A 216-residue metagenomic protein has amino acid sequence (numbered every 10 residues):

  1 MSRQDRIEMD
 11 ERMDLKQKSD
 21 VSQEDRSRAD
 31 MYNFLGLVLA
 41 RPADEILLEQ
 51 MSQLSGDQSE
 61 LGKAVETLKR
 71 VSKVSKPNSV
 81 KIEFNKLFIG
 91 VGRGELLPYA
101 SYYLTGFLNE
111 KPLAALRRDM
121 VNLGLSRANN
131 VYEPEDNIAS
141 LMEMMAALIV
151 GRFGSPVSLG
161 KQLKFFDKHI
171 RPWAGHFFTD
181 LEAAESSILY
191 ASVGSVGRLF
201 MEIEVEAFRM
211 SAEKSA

Functional and structural regions predicted by a protein language model:
S2-A216: Surface/interface-facing alpha-helical segments and adjacent flexible terminal/loop regions used for partner/assembly
